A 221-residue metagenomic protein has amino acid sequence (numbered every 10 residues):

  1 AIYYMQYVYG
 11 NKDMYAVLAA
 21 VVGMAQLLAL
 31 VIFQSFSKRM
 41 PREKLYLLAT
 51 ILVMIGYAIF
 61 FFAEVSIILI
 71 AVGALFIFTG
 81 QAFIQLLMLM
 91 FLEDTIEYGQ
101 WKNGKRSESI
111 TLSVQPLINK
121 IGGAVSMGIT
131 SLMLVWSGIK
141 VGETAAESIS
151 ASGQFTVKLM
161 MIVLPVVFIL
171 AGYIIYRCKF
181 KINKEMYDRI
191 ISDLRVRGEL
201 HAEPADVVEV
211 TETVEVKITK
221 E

Functional and structural regions predicted by a protein language model:
A1-E209, V214-K220: Membrane-embedded alpha-helical bundles of multi-pass transporters/translocases, especially carrier/permease families
